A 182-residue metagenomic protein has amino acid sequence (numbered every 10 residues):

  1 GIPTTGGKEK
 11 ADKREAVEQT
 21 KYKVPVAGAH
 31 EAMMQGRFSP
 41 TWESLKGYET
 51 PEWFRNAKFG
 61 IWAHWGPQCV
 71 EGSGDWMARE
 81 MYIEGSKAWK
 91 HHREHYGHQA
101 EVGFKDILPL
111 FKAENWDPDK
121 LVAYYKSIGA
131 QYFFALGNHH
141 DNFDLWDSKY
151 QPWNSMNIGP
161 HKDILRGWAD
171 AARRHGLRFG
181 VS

Functional and structural regions predicted by a protein language model:
T4-S182: Mature catalytic domains of secreted/periplasmic carbohydrate-active enzymes
